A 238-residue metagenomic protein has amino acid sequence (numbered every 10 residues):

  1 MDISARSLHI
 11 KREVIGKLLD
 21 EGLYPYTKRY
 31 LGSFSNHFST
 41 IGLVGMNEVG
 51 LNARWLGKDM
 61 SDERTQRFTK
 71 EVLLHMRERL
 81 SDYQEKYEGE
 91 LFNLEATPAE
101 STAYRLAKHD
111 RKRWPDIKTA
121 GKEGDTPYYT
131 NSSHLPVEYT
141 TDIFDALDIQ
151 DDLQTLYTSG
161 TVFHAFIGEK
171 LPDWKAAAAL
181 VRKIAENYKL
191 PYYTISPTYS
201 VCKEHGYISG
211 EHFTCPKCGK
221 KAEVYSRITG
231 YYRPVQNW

Functional and structural regions predicted by a protein language model:
M1-W238: Long, C-terminal-biased catalytic regions of enzyme "large/alpha" subunits
